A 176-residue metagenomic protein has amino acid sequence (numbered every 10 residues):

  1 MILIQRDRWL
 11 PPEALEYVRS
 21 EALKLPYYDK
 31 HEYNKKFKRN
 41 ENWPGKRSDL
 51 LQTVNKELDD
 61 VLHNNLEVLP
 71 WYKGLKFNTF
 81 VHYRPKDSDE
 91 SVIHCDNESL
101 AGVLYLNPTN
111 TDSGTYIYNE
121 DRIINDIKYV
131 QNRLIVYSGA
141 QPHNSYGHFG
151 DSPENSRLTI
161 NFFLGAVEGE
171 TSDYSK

Functional and structural regions predicted by a protein language model:
M1-H82, S88-S91: Non-heme Fe(II)/2-oxoglutarate
G74-K176: Catalytic core of non-heme Fe(II) oxygenases with the double-stranded beta-helix
